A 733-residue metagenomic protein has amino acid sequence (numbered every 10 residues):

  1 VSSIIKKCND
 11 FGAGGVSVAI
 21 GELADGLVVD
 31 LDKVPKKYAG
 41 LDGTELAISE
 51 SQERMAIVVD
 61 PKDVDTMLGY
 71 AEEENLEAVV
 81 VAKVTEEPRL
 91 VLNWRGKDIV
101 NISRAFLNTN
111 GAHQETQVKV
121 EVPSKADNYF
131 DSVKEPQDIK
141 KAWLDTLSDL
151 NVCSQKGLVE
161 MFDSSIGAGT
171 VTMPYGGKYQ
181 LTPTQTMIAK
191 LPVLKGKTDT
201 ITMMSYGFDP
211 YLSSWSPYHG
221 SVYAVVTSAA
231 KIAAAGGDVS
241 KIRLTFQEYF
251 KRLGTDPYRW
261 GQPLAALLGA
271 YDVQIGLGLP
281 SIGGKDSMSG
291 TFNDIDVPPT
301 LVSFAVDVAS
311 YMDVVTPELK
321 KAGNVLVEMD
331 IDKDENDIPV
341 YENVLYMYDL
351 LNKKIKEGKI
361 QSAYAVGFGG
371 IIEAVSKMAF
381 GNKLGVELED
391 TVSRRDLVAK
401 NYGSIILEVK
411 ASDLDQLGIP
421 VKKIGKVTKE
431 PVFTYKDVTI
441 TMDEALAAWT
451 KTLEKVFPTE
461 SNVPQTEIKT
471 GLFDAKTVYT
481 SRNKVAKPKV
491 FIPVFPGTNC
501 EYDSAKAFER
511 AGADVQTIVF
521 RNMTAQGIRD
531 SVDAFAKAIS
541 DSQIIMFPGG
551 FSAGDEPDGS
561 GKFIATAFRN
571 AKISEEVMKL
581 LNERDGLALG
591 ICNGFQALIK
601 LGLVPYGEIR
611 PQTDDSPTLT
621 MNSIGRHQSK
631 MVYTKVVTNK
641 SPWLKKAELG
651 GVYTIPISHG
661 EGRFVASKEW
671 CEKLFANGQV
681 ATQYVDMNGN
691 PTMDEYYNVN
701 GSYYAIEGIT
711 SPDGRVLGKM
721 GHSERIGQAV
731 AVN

Functional and structural regions predicted by a protein language model:
V1-G554, A567-M578, N700, Y704 (+2 more regions): Glycine/proline-enriched, intrinsically flexible loops and inter-domain linkers
I5, K231, I360, L587-A588 (+2 more regions): Residue-level marker of motif borders
K62-D63, E86, K333, S412 (+6 more regions): Short acidic/polar capping segments at secondary-structure boundaries
G69, S504-A505, P557-S560, L601-L603 (+2 more regions): Short amphipathic alpha-helical segments
T255, E335-D337, P557-T566, T682-Q683 (+1 more regions): Short, basic, glycine/proline-bearing loop/turn elements
I424, R529-D530, F535, M578-K579 (+1 more regions): Amide-donor transfer/coupling interface in amidating biosynthetic enzymes
P548, G590-I591, K719-G721: Active-site neighborhood of phospho(di)ester-bond hydrolases with catalytic His/Asp-centered motifs
S552-K640: Cysteine-nucleophile active-site neighborhood
